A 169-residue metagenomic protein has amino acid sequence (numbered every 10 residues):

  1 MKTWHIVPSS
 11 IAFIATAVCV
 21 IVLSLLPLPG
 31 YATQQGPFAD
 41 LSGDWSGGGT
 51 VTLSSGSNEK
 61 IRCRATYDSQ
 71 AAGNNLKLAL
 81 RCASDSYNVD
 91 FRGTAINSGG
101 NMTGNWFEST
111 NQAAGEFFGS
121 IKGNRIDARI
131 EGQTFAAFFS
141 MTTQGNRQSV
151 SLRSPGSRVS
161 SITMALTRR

Functional and structural regions predicted by a protein language model:
M1-S9: N-terminal secretory signal peptides that target proteins for export/translocation
A12-P27: Bacterial N-terminal signal peptides
G30, Q112-A113, F138-R169: Edge beta-strand at a domain terminus
Y31-S46, A71, I96, S140-T143 (+1 more regions): N-terminal helix-cap/turn-to-beta initiation motif at the start of protein domains
S42-S46, A71-A79, G99-N105, I121-R129 (+1 more regions): Short, hydrophobic/aromatic-rich segments at coil-to-beta transitions
S57-G99: N-terminal glycine/threonine-rich, aromatic-flanked beta-hairpin/loop signature
R62-D68, F91-A95, E116-G119, A137-T143 (+1 more regions): Hydrophobic/aromatic beta-strand elements that line small-molecule binding cavities or substrate pockets in beta-rich
C82-T134: Contiguous, well-ordered beta-strand patches that form the walls/edges of small beta-barrel/beta-sandwich domains
